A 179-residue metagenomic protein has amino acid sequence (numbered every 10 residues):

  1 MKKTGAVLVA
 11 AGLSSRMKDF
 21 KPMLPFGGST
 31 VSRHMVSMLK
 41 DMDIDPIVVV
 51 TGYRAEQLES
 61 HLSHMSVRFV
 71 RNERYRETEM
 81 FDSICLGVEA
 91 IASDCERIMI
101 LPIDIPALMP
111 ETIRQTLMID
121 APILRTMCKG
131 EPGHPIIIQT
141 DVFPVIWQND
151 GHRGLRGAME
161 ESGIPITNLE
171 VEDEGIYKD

Functional and structural regions predicted by a protein language model:
M1-K2, Q148-D179: Conserved alpha/beta core of the MobA/IspD/sugar-nucleotide pyrophosphorylase nucleotidyltransferase superfamily
K2-T51: N-terminal glycine-rich phosphate-binding loop and ensuing alpha1 helix
V9-A11, L101-P102, T126-M127, E170-E172: Short beta-strand segments
M17, L58-L62, T116, I146: Hydrophobic packing residues within well-ordered alpha-helices of enzyme cores
P22, R68, P122, P165-T167: Conserved beta-strand segments of alpha/beta enzyme cores
F26, V70-N72, T126, L169: Hydrophobic residues at beta-strand termini and immediately following loops that shape nucleotide-binding pockets
R33-R97, E111: Conserved N-terminal catalytic core of the sugar/cofactor nucleotidyltransferase
R76-P144: Conserved beta-loop-beta/alpha segment of the NTase-like Rossmann-fold superfamily that binds/positions NTPs
